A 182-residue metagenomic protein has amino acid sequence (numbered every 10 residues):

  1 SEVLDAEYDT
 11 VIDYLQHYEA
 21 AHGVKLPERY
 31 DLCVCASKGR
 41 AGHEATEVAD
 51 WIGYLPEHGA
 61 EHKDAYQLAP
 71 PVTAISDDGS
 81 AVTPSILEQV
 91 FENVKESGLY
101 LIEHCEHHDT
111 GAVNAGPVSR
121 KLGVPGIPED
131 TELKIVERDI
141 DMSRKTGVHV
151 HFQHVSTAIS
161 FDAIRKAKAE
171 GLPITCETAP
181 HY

Functional and structural regions predicted by a protein language model:
S1-K25: Metal-associated gating/positioning segment near the N- to mid-region
V3, A36, V155: Hydrophobic pocket-lining residues within nucleotide cofactor-binding pockets
V3, L32-C33, Y182: Bulky hydrophobic/aromatic packing residues
V3-A6, R40, A81-P84: Acidic-and-aromatic substrate-binding clefts and catalytic sites of carbohydrate-active enzymes
P27-D31: Short helix-loop-beta-strand segments that form the rim/entrance of peptidase-like active sites
V34-A41: Active-site beta->alpha loop and helix N-cap motifs at the rims of alpha/beta catalytic domains
A45-Y182: Histidine/acidic residue-rich metal-binding segments in metalloenzymes
